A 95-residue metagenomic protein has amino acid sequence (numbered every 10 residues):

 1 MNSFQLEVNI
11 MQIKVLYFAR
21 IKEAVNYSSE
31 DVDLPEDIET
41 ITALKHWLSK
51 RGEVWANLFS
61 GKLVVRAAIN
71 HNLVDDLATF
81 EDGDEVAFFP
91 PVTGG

Functional and structural regions predicted by a protein language model:
N2-G94: Ubiquitin-like/PB1-type beta-grasp interaction modules and other compact soluble beta-rich domains
